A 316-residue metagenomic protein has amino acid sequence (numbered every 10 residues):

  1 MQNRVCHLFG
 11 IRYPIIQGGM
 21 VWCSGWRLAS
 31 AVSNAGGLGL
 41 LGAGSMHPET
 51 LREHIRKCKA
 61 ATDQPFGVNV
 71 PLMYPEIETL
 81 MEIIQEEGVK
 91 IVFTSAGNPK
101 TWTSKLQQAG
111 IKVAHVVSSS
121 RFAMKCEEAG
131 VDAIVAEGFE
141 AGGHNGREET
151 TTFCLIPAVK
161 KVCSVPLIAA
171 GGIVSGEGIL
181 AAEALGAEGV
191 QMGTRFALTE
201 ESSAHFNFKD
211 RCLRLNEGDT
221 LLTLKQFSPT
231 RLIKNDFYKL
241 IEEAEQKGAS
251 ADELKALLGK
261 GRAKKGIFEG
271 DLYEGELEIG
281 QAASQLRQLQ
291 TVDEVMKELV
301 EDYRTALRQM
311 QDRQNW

Functional and structural regions predicted by a protein language model:
M1-V162: Active-site entrance/lid segments in N-terminal catalytic domains of soluble metabolic enzymes
M20, G172-I173: Active-site metal-binding loops of divalent metal-dependent hydrolases
G146-I168, V174-W316: Conserved active-site-proximal phosphate/metal-binding subdomains
